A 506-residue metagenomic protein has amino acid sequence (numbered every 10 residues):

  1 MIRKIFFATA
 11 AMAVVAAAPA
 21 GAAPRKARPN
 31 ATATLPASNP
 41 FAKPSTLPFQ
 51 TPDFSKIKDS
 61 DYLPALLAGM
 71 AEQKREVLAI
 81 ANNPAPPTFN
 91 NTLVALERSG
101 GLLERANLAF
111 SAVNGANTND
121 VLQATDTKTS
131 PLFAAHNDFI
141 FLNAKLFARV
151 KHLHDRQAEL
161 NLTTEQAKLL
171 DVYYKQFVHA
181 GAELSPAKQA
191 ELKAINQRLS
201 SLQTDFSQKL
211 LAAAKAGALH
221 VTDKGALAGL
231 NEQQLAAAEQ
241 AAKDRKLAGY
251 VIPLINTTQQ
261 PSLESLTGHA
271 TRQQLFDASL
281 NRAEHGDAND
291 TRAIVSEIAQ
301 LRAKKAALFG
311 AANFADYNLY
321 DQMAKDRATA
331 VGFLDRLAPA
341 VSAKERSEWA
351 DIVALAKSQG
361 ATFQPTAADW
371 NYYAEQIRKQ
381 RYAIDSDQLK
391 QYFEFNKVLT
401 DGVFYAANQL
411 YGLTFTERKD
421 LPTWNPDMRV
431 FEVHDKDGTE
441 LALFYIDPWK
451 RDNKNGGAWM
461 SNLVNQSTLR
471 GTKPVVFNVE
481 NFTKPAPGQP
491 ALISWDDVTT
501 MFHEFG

Functional and structural regions predicted by a protein language model:
I2-G21: Gram-negative bacterial Sec-dependent N-terminal signal peptides
R25-A236: N-terminal helix-rich structural modules
T46-D61, F110-T129, H152-A194, P253-A293 (+3 more regions): Short His/Asp/Glu-rich catalytic/ion-coordination signatures at enzyme active sites or charged loops
D59, L63-L66, G268, W495-F502: Short, charged, low-complexity patches
T118, L162, Y173-F177, D287 (+4 more regions): Aromatic/His-enriched, Gly/Pro-containing loop or helix-boundary segments that lie immediately adjacent to catalytic
L169, R198-S201, Q208, A213-P253 (+2 more regions): Active-site-proximal, well-structured secondary-structure segments within enzyme catalytic domains
N313, V403, N478, S494-G506: Extended, hydrophobic alpha-helical segments in both membrane/secreted and soluble proteins
E394, T483-F502: Short pre-active-site segment immediately N-terminal to the catalytic Zn-binding motif
